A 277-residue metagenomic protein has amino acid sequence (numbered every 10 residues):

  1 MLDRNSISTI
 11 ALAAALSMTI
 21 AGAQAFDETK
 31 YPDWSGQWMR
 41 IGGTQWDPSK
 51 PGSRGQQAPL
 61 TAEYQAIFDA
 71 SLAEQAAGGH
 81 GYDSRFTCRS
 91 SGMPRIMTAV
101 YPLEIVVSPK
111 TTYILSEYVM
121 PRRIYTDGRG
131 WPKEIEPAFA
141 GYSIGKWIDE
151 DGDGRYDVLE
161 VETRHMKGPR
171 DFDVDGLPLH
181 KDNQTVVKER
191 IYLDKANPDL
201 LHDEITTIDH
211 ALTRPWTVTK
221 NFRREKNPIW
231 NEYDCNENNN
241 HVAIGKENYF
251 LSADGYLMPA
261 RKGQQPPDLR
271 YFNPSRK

Functional and structural regions predicted by a protein language model:
M1-A11: Bacterial N-terminal signal peptides that target proteins for export
L2-D3, M18-K277: Hydrophobic small-molecule pocket/channel-lining residues, especially in calycin-type beta-barrels
T9-T19: Bacterial N-terminal signal peptides
